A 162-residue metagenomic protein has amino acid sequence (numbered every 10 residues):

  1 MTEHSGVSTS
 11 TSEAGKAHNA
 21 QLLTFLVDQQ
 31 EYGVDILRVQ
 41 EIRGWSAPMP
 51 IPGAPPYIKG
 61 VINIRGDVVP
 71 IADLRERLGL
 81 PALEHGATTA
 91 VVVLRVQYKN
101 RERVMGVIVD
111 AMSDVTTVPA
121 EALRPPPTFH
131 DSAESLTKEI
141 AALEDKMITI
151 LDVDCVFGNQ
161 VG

Functional and structural regions predicted by a protein language model:
M1-G162: An acidic, low-aromatic, low-complexity terminal/linker signal
